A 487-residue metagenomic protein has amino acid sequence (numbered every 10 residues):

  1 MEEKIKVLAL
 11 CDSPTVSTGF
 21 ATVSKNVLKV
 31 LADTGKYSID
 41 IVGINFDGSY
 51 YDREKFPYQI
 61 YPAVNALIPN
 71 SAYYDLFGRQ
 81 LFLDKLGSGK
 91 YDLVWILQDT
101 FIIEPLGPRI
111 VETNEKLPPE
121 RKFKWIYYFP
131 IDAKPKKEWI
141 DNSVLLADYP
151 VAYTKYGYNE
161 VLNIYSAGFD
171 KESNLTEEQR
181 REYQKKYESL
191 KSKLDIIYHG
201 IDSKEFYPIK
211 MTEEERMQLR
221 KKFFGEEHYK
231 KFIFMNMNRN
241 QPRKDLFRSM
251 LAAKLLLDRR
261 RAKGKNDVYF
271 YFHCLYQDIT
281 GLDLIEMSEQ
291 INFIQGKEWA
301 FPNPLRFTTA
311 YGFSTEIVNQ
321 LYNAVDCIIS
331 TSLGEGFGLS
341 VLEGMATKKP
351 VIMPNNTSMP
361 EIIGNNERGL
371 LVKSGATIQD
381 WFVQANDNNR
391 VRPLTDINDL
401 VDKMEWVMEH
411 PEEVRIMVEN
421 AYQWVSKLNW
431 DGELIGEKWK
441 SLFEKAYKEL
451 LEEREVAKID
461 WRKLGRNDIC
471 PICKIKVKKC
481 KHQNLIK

Functional and structural regions predicted by a protein language model:
A9, E226-K244, M250-A253, F270-F272: Conserved donor-binding/catalytic core segment of Leloir-type glycosyltransferases
C11-S17, K29-Q80, L275-I279: N-terminal strand-loop element at the rim of the active site of nucleotide-sugar-dependent glycosyltransferases
N45, Y156, G200: Carbohydrate-associated surface elements
L83-I103, K124-Y127: Short N-terminal targeting/anchoring amphipathic segment
P118, G281-Q320: Nucleotide-activated donor-binding/catalytic signature segment of Leloir-type glycosyltransferases, i.e., the conserved
L333: Aromatic "clamp/platform" in nucleotide-sugar-dependent glycosyltransferases that forms part of the donor/acceptor
P350-M353, I363, R368-K373: Short hydrophobic beta-strand element within catalytic cores of glycosyltransferases and related nucleotide-activated
W381, N386-P393, I397-K476, I486-K487: C-terminal amphipathic helix plus adjacent low-complexity, charged tail appended to glycosyltransferase catalytic
